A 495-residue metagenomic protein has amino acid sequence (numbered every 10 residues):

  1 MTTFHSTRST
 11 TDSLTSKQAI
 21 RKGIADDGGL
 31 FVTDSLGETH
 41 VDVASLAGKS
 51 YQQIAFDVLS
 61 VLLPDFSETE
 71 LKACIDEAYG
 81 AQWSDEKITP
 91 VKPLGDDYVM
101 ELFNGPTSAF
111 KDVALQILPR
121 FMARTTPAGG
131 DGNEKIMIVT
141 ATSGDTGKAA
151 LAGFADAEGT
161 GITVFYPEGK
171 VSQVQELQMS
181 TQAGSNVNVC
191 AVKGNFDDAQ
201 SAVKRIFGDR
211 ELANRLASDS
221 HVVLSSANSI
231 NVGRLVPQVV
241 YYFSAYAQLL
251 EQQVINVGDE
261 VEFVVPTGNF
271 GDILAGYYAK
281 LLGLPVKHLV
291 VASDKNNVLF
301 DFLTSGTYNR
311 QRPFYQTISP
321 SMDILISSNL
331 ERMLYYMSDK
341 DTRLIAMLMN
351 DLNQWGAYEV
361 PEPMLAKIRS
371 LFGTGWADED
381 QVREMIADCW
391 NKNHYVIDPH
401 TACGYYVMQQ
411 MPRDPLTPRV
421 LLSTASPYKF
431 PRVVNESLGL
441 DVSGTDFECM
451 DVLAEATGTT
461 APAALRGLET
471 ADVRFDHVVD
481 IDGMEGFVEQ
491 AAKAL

Functional and structural regions predicted by a protein language model:
M1-L495: PLP-dependent amino-acid enzyme catalytic core
